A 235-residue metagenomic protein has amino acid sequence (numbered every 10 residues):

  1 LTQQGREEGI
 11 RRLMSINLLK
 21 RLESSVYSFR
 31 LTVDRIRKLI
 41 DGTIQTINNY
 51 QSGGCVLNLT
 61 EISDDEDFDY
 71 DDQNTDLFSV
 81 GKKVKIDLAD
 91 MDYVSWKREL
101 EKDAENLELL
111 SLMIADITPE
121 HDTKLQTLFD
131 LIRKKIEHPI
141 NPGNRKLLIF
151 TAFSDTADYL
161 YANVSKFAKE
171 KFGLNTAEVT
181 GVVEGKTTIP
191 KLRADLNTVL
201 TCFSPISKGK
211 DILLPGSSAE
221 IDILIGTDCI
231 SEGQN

Functional and structural regions predicted by a protein language model:
L1-A194, L214, E220-E232: Helicase motor interdomain insertion/brace
P190-P215: Surface-exposed acidic, glycine/proline-enriched linker/cap segments that occur as 15-30-residue helix-coil
